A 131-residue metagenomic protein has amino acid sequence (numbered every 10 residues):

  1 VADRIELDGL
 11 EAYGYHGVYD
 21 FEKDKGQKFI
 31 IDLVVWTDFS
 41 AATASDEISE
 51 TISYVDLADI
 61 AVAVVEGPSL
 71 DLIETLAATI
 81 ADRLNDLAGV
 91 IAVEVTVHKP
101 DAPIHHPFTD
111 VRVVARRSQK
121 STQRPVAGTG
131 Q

Functional and structural regions predicted by a protein language model:
V1-Q131: N-terminal, polar/charged subdomain of small-to-medium soluble alpha/beta proteins
